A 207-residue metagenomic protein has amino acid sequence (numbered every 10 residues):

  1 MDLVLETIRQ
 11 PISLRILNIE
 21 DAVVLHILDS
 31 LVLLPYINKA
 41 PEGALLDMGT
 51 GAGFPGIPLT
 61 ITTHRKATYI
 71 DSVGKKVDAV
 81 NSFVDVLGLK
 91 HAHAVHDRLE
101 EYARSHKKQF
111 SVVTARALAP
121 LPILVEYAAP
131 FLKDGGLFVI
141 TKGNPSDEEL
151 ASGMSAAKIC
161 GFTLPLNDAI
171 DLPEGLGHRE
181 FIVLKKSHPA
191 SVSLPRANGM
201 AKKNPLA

Functional and structural regions predicted by a protein language model:
M1-L46, K75-K90: Class I SAM-dependent transferase core
A52-H64: Conserved SAM-binding loop of SAM-dependent methyltransferases across substrates and taxa, primarily the Class I
K66-D71: Conserved SAM-binding motif I beta-strand of class I
K76-D78, S146, L150: Short alpha-helix immediately C-terminal to the canonical SAM-binding loop
G88-L99: Conserved SAM-binding strand-loop segment of SAM-dependent methyltransferases
E100, R104-V112: A short acidic, Gly/Pro-enriched loop at the edge of an enzyme's catalytic core that lines a small-molecule cofactor
L132-D134: Helix-to-beta-strand junctions that scaffold the AdoMet/dcAdoMet cofactor pocket in Class I SAM-dependent enzymes
A151-A207: SAM/dcSAM-binding transferase cores
